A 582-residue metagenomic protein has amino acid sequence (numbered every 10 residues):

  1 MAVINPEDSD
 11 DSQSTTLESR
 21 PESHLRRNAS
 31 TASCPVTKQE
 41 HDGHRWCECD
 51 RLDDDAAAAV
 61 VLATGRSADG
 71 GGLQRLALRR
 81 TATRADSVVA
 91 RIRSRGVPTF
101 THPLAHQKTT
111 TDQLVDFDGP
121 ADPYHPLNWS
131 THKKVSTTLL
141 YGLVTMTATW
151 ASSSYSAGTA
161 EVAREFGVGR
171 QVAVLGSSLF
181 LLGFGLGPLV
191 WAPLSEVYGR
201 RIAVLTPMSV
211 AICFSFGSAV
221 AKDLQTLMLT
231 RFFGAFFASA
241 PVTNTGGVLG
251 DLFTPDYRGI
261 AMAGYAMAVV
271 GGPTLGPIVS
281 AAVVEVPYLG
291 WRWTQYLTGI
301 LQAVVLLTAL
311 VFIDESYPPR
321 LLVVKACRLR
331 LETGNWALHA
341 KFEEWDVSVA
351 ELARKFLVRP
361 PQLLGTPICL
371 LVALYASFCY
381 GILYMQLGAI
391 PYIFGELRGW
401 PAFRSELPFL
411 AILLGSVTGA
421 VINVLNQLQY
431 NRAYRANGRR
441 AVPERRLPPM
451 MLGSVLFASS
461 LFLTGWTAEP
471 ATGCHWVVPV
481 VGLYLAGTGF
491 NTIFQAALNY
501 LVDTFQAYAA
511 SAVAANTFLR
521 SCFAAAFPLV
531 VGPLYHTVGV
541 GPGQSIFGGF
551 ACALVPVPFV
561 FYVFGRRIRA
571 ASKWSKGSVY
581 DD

Functional and structural regions predicted by a protein language model:
M1-K133, I313-F356, Q429-P443, R566-D582: Intrinsically disordered, low-complexity terminal tails of fungal membrane proteins
L114-D582: A six-helix transmembrane bundle that forms the core substrate pathway of small-molecule transporters
